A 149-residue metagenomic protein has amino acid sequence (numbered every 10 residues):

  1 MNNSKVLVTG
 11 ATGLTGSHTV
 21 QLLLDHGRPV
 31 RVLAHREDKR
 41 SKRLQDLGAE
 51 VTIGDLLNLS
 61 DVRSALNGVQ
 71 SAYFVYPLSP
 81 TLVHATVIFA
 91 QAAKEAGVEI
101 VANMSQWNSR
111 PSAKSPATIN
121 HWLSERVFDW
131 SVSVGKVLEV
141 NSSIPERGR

Functional and structural regions predicted by a protein language model:
N2-R28: N-terminal Rossmann NAD(P)H-binding glycine-rich loop of SDR-like oxidoreductase domains
S17, D38-S41, T118-E125: Short, surface-exposed alpha-helical segments at coil->helix boundaries
H26, L47, S131: Conserved dinucleotide-binding and phosphotransfer motif residues
R31-V32: Conserved beta-strand positions in the Rossmann-like core of class I SAM-dependent methyltransferases
H35-A96, W107-P111: NAD(P)H-binding glycine-rich loop region in Rossmannoid oxidoreductase-like domains and their noncatalytic homologs
V75-R149: Glycine-/Pro-rich loop/turn segments that contact NAD(P) or position catalytic residues in Rossmann-like domains
